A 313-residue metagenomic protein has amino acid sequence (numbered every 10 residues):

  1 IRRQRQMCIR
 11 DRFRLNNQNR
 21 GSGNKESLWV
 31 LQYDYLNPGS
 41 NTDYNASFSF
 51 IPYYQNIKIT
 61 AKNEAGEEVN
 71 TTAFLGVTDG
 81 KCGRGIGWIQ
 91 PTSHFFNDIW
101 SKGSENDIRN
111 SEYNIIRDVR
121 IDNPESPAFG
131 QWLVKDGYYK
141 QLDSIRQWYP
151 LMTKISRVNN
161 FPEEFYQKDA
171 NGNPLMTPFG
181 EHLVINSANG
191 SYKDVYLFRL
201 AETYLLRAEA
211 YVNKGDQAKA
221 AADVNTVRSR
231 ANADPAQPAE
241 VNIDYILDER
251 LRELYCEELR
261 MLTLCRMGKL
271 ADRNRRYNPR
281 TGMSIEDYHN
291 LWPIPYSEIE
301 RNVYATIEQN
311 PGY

Functional and structural regions predicted by a protein language model:
R2, R10-L75, E164-K168, G172-L197 (+3 more regions): Long, intrinsically disordered, low-complexity segments
A65, T72-R199: Flexible, polar/acidic helix-loop-strand segments at domain edges
